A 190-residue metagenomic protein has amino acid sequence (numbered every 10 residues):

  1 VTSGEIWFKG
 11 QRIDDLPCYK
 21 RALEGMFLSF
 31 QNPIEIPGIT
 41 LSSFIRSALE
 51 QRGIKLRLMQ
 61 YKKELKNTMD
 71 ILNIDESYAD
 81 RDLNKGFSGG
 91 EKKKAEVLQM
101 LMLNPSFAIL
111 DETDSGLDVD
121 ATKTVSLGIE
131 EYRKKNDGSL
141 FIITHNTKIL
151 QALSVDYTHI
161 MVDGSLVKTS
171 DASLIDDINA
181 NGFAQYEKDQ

Functional and structural regions predicted by a protein language model:
E5-R21, N84: ABC ATPase NBD Q-loop/coupling interface
N32, G38-R52, E64: Q-loop/switch helix immediately C-terminal to the Walker
E96-V97: Hydrophobic anchor residue at the start of the ABC signature
M100-L101: ABC ATPase C-loop
S106-E112: Walker B motif beta-strand of ABC-family P-loop ATPases
E112-T113, D120: Walker B catalytic motif
G128-H145, L150-A152: Conserved catalytic loops of ABC-family nucleotide-binding domains
Y157, M161, S165-K188: Conserved beta-strand-loop-alpha-helix hinge in the C-terminal portion of ABC ATPase nucleotide-binding domains
